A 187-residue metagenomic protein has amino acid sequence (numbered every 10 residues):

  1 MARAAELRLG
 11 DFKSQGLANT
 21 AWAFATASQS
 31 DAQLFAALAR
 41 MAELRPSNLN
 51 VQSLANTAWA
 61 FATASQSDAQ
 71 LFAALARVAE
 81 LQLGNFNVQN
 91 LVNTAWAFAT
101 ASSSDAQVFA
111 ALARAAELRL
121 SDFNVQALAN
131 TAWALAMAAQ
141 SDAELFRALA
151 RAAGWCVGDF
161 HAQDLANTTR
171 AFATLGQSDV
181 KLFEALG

Functional and structural regions predicted by a protein language model:
M1-G187: Eukaryotic RNA-binding helical-repeat scaffolds
